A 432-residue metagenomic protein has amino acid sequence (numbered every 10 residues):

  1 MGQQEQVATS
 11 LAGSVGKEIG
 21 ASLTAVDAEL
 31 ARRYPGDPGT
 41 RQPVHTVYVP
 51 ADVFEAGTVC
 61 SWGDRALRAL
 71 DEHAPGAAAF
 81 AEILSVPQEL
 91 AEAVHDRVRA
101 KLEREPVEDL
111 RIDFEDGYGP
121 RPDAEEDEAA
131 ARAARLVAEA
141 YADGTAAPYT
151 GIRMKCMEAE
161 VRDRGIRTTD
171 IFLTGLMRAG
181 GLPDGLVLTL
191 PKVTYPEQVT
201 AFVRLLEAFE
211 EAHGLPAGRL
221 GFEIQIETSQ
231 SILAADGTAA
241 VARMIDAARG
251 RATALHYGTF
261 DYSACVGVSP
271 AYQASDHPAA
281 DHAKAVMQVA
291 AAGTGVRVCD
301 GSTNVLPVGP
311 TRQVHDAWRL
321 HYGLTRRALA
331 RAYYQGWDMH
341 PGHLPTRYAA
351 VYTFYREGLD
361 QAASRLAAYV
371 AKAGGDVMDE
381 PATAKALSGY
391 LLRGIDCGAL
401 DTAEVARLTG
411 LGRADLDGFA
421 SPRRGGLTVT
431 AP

Functional and structural regions predicted by a protein language model:
M1-P432: Expand to "…catalyze enediolate/carbanion chemistry for C-C bond making/breaking, isomerization, decarboxylation
